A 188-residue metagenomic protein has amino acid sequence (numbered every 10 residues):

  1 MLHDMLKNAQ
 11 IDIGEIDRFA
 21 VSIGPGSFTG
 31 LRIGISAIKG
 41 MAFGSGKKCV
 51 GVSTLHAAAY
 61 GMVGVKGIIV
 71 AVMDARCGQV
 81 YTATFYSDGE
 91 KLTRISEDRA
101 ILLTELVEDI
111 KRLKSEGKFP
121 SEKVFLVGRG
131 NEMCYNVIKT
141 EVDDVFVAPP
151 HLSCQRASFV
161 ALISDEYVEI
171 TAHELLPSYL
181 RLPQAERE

Functional and structural regions predicted by a protein language model:
M1-P25, H151: N-terminal beta-alpha supersecondary unit
L2, I38, L55, L103 (+2 more regions): A general structural signal for well-ordered alpha-helical segments in protein cores
H3, K7, I11, D143 (+2 more regions): Generic secondary-structure signature for well-ordered alpha-helical cores
M5-A9, G44, M62, A157-Y167: Stable alpha-helical structural segments in soluble proteins, enriched in small hydrophobic residues
F19, G26, M41, L126 (+2 more regions): A residue-level signal for conserved active-site and pocket-lining positions in enzyme catalytic cores
A20-C49, T54: DPxDG-like acidic metal-binding loop motif
K48-C154, Y179, Q184-E186: Surface "functional belts" at beta-alpha junctions
P150-Y179: Glycine-rich phosphate-binding/hydrolytic loop that grips phosphoryl groups
